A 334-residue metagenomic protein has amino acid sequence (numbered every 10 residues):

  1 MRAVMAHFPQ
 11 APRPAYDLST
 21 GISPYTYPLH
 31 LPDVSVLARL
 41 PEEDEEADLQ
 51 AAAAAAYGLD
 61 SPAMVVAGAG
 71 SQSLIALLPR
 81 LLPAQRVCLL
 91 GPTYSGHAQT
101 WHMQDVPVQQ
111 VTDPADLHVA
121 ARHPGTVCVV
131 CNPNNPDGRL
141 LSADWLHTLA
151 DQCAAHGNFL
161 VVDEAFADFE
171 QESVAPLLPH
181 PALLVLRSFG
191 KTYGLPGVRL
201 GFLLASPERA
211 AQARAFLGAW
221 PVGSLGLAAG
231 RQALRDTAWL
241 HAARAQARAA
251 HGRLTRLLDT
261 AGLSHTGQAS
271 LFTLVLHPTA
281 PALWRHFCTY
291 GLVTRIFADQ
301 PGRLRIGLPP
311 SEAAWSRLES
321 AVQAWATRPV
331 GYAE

Functional and structural regions predicted by a protein language model:
M1-A55: N-terminal "arm"/small-domain region of PLP-dependent enzymes with the aminotransferase-like
D17, L186, S264-Q268, R295-A298: Short beta-strand
L18, D163-A165, L186, G201 (+1 more regions): Structural scaffold positions in well-ordered secondary structure
L29, T279-H286, A313-R317: Short, conserved charged micro-motifs
L37-A154, V161, F166-L184: Conserved core of the PLP fold type I
D144, D299-E334: PLP-dependent enzyme catalytic core of the Aspartate aminotransferase-like
A182-H265: PLP-dependent aminotransferase class I/II
R248, L258-Y290, L308: Conserved PLP-binding catalytic core of the aspartate aminotransferase-like
